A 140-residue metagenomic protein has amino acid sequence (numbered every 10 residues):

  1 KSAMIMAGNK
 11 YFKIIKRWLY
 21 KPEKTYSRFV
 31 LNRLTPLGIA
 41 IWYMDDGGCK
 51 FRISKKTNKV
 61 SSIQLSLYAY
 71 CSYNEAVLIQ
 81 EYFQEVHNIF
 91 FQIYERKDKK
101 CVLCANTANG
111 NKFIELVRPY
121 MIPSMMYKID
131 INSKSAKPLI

Functional and structural regions predicted by a protein language model:
K1-I140: Internal intein/HINT superfamily modules and their associated LAGLIDADG
